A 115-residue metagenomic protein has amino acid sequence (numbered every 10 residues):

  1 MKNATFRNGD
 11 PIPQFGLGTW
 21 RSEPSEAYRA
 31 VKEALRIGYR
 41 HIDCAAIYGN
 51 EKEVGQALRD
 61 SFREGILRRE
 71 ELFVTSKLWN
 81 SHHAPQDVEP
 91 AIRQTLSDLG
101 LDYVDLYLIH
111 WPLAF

Functional and structural regions predicted by a protein language model:
M1-L72: N-terminal binding-site loop/beta-alpha segment at the start of enzyme catalytic domains that lines or forms
W20-S22, A45-I47, K77-S81, I109-P112: Active-site beta-loop-alpha junctions enriched in small/polar residues
E51-K52, H82-A84, F115: Short active-site-adjacent helix-start/loop capping segments
L67, E71-F73, H83, E89: Short, polar/acidic, helix-capping and beta-turn segments at strand->helix junctions that line the mouths
F73-T75, D105: A structural signal for isolated positions on well-ordered beta-strands in alpha/beta enzyme cores
Q86-F115: Glycine/proline-rich, positively charged, aromatic-decorated active-site loop/lid region on the catalytic face
